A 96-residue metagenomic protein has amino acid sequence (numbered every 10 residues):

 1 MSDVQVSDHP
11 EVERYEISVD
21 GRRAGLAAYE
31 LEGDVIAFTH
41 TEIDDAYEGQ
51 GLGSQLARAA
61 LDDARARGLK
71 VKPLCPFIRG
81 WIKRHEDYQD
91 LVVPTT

Functional and structural regions predicted by a protein language model:
M1-D8: Conserved N-terminal entry element of GNAT/NAT acetyltransferase domains
H9, H40, H85: Histidine-centered active-site/metal-ligand motif
H9-E11, E32: Structural motif
E13-A24: Conserved beta-hairpin
R22-E30, A37: Conserved beta-strand in the GNAT
E42-E48: A short, internal acetyl-CoA/4′-phosphopantetheine-binding micro-motif in the GNAT/acyltransferase core
G49-A60: Conserved acetyl-CoA-binding loop-helix of GNAT-fold acetyltransferases
D62-T96: C-terminal structural segments of small proteins and small subunits
